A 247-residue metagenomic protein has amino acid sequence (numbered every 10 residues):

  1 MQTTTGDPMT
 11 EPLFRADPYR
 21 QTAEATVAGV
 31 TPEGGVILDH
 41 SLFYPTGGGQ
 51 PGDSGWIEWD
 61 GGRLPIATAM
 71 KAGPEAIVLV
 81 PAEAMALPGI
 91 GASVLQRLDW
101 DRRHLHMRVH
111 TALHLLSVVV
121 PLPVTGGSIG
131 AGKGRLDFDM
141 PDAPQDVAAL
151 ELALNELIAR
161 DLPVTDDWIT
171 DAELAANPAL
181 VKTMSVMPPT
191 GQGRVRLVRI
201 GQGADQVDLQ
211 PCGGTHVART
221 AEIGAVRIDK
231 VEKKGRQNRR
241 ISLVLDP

Functional and structural regions predicted by a protein language model:
M1-P247: Active-/binding-site microenvironments in catalytic and ligand-binding cores
